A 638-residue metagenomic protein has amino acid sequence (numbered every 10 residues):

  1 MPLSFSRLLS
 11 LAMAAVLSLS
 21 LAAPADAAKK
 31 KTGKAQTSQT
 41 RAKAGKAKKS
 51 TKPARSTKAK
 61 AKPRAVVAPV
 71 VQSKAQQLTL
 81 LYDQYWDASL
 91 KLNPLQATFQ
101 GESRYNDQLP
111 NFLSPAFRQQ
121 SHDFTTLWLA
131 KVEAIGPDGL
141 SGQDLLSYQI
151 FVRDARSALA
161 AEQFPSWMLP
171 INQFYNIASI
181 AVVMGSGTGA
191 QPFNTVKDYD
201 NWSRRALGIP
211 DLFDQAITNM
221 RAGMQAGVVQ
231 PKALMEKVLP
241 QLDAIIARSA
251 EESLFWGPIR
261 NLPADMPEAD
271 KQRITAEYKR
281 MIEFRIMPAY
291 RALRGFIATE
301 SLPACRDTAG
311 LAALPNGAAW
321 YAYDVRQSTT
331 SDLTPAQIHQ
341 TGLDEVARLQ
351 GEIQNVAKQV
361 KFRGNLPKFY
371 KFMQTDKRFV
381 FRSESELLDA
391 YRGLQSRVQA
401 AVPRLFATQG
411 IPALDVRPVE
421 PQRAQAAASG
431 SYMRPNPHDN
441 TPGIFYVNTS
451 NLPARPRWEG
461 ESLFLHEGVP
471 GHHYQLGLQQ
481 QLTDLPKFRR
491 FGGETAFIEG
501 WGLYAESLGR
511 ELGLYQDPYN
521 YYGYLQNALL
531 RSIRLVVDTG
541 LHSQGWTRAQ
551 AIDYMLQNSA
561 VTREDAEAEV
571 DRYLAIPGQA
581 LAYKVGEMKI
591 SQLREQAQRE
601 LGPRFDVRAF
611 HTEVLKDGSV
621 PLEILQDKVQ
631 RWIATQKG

Functional and structural regions predicted by a protein language model:
M1-A12: Bacterial N-terminal signal peptides that target proteins for export
S4-S6, L17, V67: N-terminal non-cleavable signal-anchor helices
S10-S20: Bacterial N-terminal signal peptides
A14-V16, A44, A61-P63: Short stretches within intrinsically disordered, low-complexity N-terminal or propeptide regions
A25-A59: N-terminal propeptides/low-complexity segments immediately following signal peptides in secreted or periplasmic proteins
K48-G638: N-terminal maturation segment of proteins
